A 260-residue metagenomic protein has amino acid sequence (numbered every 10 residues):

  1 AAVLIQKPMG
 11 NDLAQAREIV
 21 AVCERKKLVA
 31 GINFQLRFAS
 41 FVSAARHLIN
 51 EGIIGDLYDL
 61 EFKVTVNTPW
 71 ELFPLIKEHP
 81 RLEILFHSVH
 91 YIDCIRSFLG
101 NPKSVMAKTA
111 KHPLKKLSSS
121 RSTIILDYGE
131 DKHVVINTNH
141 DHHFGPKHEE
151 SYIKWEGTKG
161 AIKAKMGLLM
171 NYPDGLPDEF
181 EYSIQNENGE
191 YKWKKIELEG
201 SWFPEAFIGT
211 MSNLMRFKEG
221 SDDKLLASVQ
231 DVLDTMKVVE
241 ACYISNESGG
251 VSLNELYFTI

Functional and structural regions predicted by a protein language model:
A1, L72-P80, G189-I196: Short glycine/proline- and charge-enriched loop/turn segments that cap or connect secondary-structure elements
A1-R37, G52: Beta-strand-loop-alpha-helix segment that lines the small-molecule cofactor/substrate pocket of alpha/beta enzymes
I5, A30-I32, E61, I136 (+1 more regions): Hydrophobic residues in well-ordered beta-strands that form the structural core
Q15-R17, G129, G209, N213-I260: C-terminal helix-rich "cap/oligomerization" subdomain common to oxidoreductases
L28, L36-K116, T123, G249: Predominantly a Rossmann-like dinucleotide-binding segment in NAD(P)-dependent oxidoreductases
H79-L85, E197-E205: A short glycine-threonine-serine/GTX helix/turn-capping micro-motif
F86, I92-P173, I208-S221, N254-I260: Contiguous beta-strand/loop segments that form the cofactor/metal-binding neighborhood of enzyme cores
I153, L169-K192: Short polybasic amphipathic segments
